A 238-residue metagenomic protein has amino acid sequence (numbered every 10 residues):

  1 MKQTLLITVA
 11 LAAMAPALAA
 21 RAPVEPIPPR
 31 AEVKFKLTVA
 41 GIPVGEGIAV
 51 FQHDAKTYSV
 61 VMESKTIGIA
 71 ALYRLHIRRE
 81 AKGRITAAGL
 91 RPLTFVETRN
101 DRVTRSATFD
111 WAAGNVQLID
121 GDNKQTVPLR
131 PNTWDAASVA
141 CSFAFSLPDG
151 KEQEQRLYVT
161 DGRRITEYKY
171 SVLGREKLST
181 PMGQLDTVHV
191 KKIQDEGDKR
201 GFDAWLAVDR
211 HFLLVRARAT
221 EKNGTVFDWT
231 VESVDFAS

Functional and structural regions predicted by a protein language model:
M1-T8: Bacterial N-terminal signal peptides that target proteins for export
K2, A19-A20: A sequence-level signature for low-complexity, intrinsically disordered linkers and tails enriched in proline
A10-L18: Hydrophobic h-region of N-terminal signal peptides that target proteins for export in Gram-negative bacteria
R21-A113, F145-S238: Acidic, serine/threonine-rich low-complexity disordered tracts
R102-S146: Hydrophobic, well-structured mid-protein blocks that either form specific transmembrane helices
